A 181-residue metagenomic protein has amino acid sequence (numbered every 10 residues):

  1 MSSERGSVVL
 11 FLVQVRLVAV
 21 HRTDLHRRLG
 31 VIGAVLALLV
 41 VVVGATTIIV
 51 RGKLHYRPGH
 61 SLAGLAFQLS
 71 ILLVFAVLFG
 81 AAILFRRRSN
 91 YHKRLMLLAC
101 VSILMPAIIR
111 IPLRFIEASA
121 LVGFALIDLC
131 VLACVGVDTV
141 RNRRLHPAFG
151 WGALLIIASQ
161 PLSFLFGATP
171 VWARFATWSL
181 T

Functional and structural regions predicted by a protein language model:
M1-T181: Alpha-helical membrane insertion/targeting regions
